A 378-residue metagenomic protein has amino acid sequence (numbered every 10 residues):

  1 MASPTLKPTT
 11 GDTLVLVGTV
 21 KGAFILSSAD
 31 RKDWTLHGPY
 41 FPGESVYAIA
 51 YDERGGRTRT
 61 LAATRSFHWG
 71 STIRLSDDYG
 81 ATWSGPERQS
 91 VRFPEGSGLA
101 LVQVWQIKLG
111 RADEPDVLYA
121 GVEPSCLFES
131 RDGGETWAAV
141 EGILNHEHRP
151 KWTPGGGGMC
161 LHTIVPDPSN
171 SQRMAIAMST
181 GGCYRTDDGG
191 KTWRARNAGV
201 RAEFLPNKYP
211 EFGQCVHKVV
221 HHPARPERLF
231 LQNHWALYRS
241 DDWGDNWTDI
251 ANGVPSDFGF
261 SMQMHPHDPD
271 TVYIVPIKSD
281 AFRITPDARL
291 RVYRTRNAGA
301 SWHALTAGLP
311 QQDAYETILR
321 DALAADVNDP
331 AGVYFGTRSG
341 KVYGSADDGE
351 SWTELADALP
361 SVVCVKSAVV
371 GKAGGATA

Functional and structural regions predicted by a protein language model:
M1-A378: Extracellular glycan-interacting surfaces
